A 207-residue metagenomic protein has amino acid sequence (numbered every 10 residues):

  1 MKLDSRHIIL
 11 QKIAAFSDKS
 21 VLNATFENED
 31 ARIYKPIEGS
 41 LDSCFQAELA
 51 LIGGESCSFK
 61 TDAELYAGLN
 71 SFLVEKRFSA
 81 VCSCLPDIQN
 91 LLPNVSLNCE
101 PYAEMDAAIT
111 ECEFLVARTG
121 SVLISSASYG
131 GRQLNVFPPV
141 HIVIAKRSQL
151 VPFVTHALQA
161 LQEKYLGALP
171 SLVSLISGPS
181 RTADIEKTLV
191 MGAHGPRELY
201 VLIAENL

Functional and structural regions predicted by a protein language model:
M1-L207: The feature marks the mature, well-folded catalytic cores of soluble enzymes
